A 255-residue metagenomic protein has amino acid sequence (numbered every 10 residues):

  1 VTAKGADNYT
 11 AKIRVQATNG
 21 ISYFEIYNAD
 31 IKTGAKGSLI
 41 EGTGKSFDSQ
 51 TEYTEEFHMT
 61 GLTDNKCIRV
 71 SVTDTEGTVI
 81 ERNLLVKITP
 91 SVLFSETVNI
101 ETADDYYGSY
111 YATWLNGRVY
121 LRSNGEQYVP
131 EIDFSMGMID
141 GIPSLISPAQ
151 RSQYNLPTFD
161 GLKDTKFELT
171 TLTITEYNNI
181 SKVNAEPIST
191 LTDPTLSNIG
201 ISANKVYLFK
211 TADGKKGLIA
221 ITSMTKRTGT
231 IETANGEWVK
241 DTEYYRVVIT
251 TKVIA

Functional and structural regions predicted by a protein language model:
V1-K4: Short, compositionally biased P/S/T/A/G/V-rich stretches that sit at domain boundaries
D7-I13: Structural beta-strand segments of beta-rich domains
Y9, S22, D64-I68, G217: Exposed beta-strand face motif in extracellular beta-rich ectodomains
I13-S38: Solvent-exposed loop/turn segments flanking beta-strands in beta-repeat/beta-sandwich domains
S49-T51, H58-N65: Surface-exposed, short loops/turns at beta-strand junctions within beta-sandwich domains
T75-T195, A255: N-terminal "domain-start" segment
E176-G236, I254: Acidic, glycine-rich flexible loop segments
K240-A255: Short, low-complexity, Pro/Ser/Thr/Gly-rich segments in the mature regions of secreted, periplasmic
